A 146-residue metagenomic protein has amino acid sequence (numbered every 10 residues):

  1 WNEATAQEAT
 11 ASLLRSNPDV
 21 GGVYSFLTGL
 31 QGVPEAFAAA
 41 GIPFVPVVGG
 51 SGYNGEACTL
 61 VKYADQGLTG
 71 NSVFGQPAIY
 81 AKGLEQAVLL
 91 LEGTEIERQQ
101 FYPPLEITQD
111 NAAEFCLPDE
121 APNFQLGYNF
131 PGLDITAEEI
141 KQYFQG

Functional and structural regions predicted by a protein language model:
W1-G146: A residue-level marker of the well-folded mature domains of exported/periplasmic proteins
